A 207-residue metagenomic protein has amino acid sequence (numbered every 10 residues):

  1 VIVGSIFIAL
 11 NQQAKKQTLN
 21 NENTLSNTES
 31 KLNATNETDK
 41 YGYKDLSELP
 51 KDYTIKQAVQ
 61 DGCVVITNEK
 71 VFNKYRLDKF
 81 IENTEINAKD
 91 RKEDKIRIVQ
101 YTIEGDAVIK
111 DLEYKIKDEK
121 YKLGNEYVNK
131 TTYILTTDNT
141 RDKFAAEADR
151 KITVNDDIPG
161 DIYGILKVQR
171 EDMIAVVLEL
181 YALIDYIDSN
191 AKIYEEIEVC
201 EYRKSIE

Functional and structural regions predicted by a protein language model:
V1-Q13: Sec-dependent N-terminal signal peptides of Gram-positive bacterial secreted proteins and lipoproteins
V3-S5, D52, D149: Low-complexity, intrinsically disordered short peptide segments enriched in small/polar/basic residues
G4, T28, F80-T84, L112 (+1 more regions): Generic hydrophobic, helix-prone segments enriched in Leu/Val/Ile
Q12-N68: N-terminal, intrinsically disordered, polar/charged segments of Gram-positive cell-envelope systems that serve as
A58-D90: N-terminal secretory signal peptides
Q60-D61, E93, Y194-I197: A broad structural signal for short, well-ordered beta-strand segments within beta-sheet-rich domains
F80-E113: Short, structured surface segments that line ligand/substrate-binding pockets
D106-E207: Extracytoplasmic electrostatic interaction patches
